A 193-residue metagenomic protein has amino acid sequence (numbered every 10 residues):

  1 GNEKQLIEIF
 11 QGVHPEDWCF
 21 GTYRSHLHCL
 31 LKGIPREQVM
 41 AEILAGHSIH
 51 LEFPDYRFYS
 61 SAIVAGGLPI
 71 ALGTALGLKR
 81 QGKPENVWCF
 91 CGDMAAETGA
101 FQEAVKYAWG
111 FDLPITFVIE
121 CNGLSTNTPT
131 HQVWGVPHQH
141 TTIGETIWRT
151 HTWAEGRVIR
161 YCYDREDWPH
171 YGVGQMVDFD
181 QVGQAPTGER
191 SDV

Functional and structural regions predicted by a protein language model:
N2-F111, Q132-V136: Cofactor-binding active-site loop characterized by glycine-rich and histidine/acidic residues
F111-V193: Thiamine diphosphate
